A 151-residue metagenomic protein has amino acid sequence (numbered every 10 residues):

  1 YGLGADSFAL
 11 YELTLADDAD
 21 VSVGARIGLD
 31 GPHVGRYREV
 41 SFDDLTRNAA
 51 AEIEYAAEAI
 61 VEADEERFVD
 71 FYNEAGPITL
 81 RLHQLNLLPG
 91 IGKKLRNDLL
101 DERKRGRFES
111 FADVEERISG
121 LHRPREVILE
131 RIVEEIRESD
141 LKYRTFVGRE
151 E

Functional and structural regions predicted by a protein language model:
Y1-A63, E151: Structure-specific DNA junction-binding interface
D64-L87, D98-E151: C-terminal extensions
G92-L95: Small-residue hinge/turn detector
